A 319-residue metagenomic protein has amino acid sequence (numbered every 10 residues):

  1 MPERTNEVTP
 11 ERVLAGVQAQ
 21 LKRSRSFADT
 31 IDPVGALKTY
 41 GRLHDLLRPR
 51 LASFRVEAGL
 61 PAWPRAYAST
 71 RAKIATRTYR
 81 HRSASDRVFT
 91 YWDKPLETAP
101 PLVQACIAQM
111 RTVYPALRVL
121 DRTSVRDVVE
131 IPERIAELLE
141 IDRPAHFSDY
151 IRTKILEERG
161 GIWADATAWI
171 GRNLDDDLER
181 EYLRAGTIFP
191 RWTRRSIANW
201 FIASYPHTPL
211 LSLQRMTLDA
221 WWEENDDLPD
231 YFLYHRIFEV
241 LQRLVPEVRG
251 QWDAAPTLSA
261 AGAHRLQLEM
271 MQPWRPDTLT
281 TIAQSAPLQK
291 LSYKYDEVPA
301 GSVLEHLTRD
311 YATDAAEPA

Functional and structural regions predicted by a protein language model:
P2-S148, A166-A319: Glycosyltransferase-associated regions of secretory-pathway enzymes, highlighting luminal stem/catalytic domains
D149-G161: Small-residue hinge/turn detector
